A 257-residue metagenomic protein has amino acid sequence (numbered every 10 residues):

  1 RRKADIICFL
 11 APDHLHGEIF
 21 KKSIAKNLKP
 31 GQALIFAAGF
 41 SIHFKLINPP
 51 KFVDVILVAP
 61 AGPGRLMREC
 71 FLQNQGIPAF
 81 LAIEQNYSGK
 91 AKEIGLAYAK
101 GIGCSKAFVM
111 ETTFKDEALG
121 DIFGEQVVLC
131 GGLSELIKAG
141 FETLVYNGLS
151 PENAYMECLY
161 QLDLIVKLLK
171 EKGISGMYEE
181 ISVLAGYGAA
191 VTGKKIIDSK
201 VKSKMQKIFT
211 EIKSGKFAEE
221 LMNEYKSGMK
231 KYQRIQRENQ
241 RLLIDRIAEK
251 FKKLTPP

Functional and structural regions predicted by a protein language model:
R1-I47: Rossmann-fold NAD(P) dinucleotide-binding segment
K3-D5, K45, E117, L162 (+1 more regions): Short secondary-structure boundary/hinge segments and terminal tails
L10, Q85, C130, K194-S199: Hydrophobic alpha-helical scaffolding
A37-Q126: Rossmann-fold dinucleotide-binding core
G89-I94, K100-G103, F108-N147, E152-K170: Active-site-proximal catalytic alpha-helix in oxidoreductases
L149-P257: NAD(P)-dependent Rossmann-like dehydrogenase/reductase catalytic/cofactor-binding core
